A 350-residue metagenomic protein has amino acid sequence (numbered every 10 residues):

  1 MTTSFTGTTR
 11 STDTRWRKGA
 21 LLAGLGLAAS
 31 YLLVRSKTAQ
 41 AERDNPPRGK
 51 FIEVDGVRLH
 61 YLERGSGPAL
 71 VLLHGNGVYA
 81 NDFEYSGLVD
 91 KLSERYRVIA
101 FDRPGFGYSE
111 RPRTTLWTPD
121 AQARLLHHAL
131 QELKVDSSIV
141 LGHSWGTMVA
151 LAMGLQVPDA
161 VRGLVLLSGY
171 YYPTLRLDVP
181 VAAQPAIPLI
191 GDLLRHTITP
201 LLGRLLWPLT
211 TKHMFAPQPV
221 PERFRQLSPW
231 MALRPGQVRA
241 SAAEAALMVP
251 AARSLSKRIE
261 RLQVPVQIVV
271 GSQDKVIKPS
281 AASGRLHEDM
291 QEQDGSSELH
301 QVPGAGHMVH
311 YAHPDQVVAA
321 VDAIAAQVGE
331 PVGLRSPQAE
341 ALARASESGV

Functional and structural regions predicted by a protein language model:
D13-R35: Hydrophobic alpha-helical topogenic segments used for membrane insertion/localization
V57, L62-Y108: Conserved HGGG/HGGXW glycine-rich cap/lid loop of the alpha/beta-hydrolase fold
L62-R64, A100-L141: Active-site loop/oxyanion-hole signature of alpha/beta-hydrolase fold enzymes
L73-G75, H143, V270: The conserved beta1-alpha1 loop
D136-D178: Conserved hydrolase catalytic core segment
R176-V179, T199-R261: Conserved alpha/beta-hydrolase catalytic His-Asp/Glu region
Q267-A305: Conserved loop-alpha-helix segment in the C-terminal half of the alpha/beta-hydrolase fold that carries the catalytic
A305-P314: Catalytic histidine-centered segment of alpha/beta-hydrolase-like enzymes
